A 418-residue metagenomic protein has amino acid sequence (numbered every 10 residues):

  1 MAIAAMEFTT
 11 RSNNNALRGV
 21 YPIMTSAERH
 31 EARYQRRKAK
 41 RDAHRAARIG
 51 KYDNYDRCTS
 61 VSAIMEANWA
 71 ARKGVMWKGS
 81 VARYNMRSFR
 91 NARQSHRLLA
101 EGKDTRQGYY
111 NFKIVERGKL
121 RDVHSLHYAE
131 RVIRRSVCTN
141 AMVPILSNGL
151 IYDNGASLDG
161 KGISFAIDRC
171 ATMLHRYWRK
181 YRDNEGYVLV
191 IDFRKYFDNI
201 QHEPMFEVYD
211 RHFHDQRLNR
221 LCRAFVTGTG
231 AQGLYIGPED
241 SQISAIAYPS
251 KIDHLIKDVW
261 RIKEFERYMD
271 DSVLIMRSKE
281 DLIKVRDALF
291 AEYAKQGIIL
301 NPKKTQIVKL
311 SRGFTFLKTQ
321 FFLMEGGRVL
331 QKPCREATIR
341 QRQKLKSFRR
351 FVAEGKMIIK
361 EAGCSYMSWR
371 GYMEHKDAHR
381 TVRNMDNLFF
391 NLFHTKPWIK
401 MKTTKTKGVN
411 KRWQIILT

Functional and structural regions predicted by a protein language model:
M1-R93, K411-T418: Non-catalytic, polymerase-adjacent accessory regions of viral genome-replication enzymes
A2-A32, L126, R135, F225-T229 (+3 more regions): Right-hand nucleic-acid polymerase module
K51-N54, N140-D198: Active-site-proximal segment of RNA-dependent polymerases
R97-K119, V132, R217-G228: Reverse-transcriptase-like RNA-dependent polymerase core
Y109, E266-D270, P302-K303: Short Gly/Ser/Thr- and Asp/Glu-enriched loop/turn motifs at secondary-structure junctions
K119-I151, G230-K257: Conserved pre-motif C helix in the palm subdomain of viral-like polymerases
D168, M173-M269, V273-E292, V308 (+2 more regions): Conserved polymerase palm-domain catalytic core
